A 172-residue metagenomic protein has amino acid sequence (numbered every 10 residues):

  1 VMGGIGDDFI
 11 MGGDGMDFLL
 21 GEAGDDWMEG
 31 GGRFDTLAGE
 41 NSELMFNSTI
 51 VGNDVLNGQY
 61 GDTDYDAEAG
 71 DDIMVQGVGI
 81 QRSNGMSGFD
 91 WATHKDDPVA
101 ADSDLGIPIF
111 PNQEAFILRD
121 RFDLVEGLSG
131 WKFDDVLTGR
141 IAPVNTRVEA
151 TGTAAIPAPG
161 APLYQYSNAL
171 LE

Functional and structural regions predicted by a protein language model:
V1-I5, F9-M11, F18-L19, W27-M28 (+10 more regions): Discrete beta-strand positions within long extracellular beta-solenoid architectures
A23, W27-T49, N53, R82-L118 (+1 more regions): GD-rich hexapeptide-repeat beta-solenoids
